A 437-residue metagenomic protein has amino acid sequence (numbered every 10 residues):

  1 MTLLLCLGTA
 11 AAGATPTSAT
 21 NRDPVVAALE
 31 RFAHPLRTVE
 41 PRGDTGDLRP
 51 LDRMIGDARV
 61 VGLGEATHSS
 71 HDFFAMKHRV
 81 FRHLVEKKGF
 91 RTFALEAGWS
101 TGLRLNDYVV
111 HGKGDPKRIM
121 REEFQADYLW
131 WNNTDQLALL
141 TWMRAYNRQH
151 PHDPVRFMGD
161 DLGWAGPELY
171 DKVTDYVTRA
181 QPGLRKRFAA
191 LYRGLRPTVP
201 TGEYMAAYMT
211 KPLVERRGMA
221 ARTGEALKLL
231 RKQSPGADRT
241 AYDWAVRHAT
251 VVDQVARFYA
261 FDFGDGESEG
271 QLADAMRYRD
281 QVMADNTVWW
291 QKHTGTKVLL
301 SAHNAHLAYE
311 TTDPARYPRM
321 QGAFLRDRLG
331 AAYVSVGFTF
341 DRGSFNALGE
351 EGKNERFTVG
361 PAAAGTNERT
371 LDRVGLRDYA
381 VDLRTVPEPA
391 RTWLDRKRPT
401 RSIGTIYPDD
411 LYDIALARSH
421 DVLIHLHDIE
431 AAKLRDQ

Functional and structural regions predicted by a protein language model:
M1-P16: Secretory targeting and sorting signals
T15-Q437: Structured catalytic-domain cores with a bias toward divalent-metal coordination
